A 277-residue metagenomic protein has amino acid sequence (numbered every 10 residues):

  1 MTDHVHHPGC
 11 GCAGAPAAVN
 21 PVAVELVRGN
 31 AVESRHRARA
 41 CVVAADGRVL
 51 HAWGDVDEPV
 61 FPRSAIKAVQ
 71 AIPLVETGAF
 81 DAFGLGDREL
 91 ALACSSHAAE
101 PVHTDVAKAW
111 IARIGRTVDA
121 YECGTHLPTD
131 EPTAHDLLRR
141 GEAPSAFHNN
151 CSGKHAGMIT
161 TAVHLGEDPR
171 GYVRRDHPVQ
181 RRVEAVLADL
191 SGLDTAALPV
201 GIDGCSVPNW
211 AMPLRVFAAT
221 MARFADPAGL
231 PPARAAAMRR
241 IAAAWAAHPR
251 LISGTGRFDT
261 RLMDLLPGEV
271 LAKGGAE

Functional and structural regions predicted by a protein language model:
T2-D57: Beta-lactamase-like hydrolase cores
A13-A17, G86-A197, C205: Active-site-adjacent helix/loop patches that line small-molecule binding or acyl-intermediate pockets
V32, P62, F147-K154, R174-V179 (+4 more regions): Short, contiguous, pocket-lining structural segments that sit at or immediately flank catalytic/ligand-binding sites
R35-A40, A156, E184, E277: Short glycine-rich loop/turn motifs
P62-F80: Active-site SXXK
V118-Y121, L193-V200, L230-A237, S253-D259: Flexible, glycine/charged-enriched surface loops at secondary-structure junctions
P208-P227, A237-A246: Active-site-proximal alpha-helical segments within enzyme catalytic domains
A233-E277: Conserved SxxK-family serine transpeptidase/carboxypeptidase catalytic domain of penicillin-binding proteins
